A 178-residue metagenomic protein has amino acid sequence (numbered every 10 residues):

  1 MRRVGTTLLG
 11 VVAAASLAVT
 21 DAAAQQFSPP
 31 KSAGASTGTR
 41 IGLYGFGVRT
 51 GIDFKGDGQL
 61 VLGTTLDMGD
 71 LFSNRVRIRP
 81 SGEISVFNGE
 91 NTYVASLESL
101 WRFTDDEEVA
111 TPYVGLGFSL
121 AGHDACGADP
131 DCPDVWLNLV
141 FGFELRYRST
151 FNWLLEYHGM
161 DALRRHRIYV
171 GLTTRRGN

Functional and structural regions predicted by a protein language model:
M1-S36, N178: Cleavable N-terminal export/targeting peptides
A35-T37, G51-K55, V86-N88, C126-C132 (+1 more regions): Outer-membrane beta-barrel domain signature
G42-F54, R75-V86, V114-A121, F151-D161: Transmembrane beta-strand segments that form the barrel wall of outer-membrane beta-barrel proteins
G42-Y44, G56-L62, N91-A95, A110 (+2 more regions): Residues that define the transmembrane beta-barrel architecture of outer-membrane proteins
V48-I52, T64-M68, L97-W101, L116-F118 (+3 more regions): Residues on the lipid-exposed face of transmembrane beta-strands in outer-membrane beta-barrel proteins
L62-A128: Gram-negative (and chloroplast) outer-membrane scaffold detector with strong preference for beta-barrel transmembrane
F72-I78, E107-V109, L145-W153, R176-N178: Repeated loop/turn-to-beta-strand initiation elements of outer-membrane beta-barrel proteins
R164-N178: Outer-membrane beta-barrel "beta-signal"
